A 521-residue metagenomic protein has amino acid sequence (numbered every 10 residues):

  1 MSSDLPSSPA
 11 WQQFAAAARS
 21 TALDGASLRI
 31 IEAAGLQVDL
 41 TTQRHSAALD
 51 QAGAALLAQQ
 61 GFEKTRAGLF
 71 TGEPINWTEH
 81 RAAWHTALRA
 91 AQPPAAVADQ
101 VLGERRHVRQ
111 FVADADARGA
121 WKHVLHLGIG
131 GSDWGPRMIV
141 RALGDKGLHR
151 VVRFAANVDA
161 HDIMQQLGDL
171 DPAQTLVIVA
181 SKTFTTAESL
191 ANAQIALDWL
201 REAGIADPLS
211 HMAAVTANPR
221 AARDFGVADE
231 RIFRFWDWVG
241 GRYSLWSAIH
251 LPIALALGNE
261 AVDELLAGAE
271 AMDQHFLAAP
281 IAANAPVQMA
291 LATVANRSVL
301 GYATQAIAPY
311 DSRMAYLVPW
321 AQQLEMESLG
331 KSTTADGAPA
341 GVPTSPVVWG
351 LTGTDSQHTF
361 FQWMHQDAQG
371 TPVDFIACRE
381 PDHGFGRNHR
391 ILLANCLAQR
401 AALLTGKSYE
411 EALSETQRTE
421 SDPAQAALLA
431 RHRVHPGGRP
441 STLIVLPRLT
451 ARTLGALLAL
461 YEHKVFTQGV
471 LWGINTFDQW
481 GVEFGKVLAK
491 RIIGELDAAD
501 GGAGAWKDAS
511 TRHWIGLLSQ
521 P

Functional and structural regions predicted by a protein language model:
S2-R118, I391-L393, L397-A424, Q468 (+2 more regions): Extended, charge-enriched "interface" segments that sit outside catalytic cores
H45-A47, L125-P136, K182-S189, P219-A221 (+3 more regions): Gly/Ser/Thr-rich loops at beta-strand to alpha-helix junctions that form or flank small-molecule/cofactor-binding
P94-A115, I139-V140, D145-T175: Glycine-rich oxoanion-binding loops at beta->alpha junctions
Q110-K122, Q166-T175, T293-A303, M364-Q369 (+1 more regions): Glycine-rich phosphate/diphosphate-binding loops that line cofactor/substrate pockets in enzymes
H123-L125, L176, A213, A306: Conserved beta-strand elements of the Class I
W134-H149, D169-D171, A193-R201, G226-I232: A glycine- and small-aliphatic-rich helix-loop capping segment at beta-alpha/alpha-beta transitions that lines
G135, I139, I163, V179-K182 (+3 more regions): Extended, hydrophobic alpha-helical segments in both membrane/secreted and soluble proteins
W199-F385, G406, G437, F484-I493 (+1 more regions): Active-site phosphate/pyrophosphate-binding segments
